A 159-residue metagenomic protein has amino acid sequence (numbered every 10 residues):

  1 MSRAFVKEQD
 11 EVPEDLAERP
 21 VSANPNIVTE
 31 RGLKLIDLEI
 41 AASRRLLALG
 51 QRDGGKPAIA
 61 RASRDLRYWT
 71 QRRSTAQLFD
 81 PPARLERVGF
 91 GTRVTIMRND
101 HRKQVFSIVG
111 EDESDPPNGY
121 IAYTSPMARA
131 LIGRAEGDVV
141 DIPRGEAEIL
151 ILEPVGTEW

Functional and structural regions predicted by a protein language model:
M1-R72: Helix-rich terminal scaffold detector
P13, A76-Q77, R98: Amphipathic alpha-helical interaction segments
G50, A60-A62, A76, A122 (+1 more regions): Small-side-chain structural scaffolding
Q71-D80: Interdomain regulatory linker/hinge segments that flank or connect interaction modules in polarity/junction/synaptic
D80, R84-G156: Non-DNA-binding regulatory cores of transcription-related proteins, predominantly C-terminal effector-binding
